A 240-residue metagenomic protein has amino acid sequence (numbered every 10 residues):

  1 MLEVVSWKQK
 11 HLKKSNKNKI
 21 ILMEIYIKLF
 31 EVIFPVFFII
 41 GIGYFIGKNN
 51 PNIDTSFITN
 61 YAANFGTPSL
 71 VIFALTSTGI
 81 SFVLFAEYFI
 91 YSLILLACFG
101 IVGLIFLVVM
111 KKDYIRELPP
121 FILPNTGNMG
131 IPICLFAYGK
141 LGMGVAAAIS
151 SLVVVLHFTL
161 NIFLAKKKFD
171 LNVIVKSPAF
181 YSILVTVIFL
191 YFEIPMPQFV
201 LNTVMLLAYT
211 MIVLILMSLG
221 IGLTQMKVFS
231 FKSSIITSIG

Functional and structural regions predicted by a protein language model:
N16-G240: Alpha-helical transmembrane segments of multi-pass small-molecule/ion transporters
